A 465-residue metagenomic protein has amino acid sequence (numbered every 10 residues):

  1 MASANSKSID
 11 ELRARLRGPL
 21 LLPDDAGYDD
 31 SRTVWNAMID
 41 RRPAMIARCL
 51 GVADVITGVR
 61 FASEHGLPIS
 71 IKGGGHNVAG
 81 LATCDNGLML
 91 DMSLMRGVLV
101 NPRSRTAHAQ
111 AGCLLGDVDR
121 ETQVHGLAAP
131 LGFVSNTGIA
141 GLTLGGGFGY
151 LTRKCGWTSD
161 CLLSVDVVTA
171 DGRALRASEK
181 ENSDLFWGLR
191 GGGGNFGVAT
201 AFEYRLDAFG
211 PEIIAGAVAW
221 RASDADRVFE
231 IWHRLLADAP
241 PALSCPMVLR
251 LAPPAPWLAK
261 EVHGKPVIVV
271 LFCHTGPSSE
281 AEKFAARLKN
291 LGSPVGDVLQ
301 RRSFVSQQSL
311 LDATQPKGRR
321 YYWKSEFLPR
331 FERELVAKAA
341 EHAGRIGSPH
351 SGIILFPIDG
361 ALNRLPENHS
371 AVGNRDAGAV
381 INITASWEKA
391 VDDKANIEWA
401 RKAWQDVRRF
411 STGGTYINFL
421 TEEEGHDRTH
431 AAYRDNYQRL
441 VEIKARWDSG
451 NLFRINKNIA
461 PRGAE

Functional and structural regions predicted by a protein language model:
M1-E465: Soluble FAD-dependent oxygen oxidases
